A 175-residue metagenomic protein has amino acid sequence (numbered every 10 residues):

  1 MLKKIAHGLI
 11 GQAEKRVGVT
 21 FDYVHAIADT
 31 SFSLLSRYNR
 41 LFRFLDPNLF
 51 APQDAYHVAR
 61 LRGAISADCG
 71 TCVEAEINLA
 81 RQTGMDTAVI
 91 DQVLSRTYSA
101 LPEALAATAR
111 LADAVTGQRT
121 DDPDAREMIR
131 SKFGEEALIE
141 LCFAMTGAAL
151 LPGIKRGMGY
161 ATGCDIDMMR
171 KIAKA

Functional and structural regions predicted by a protein language model:
M1-Q53, R81, A173-A175: Mobile cap/lid helix-loop segments that border enzyme active or cofactor-binding sites and regulate substrate access
T20-A26, Q53-A67, I139-C142: Alpha-helical scaffold segments that form or flank carboxylate-/histidine-based iron centers
Y38, F42, V58-G63, V93-L94 (+2 more regions): Short alpha-helical scaffolding segments that buttress acidic/His motifs in well-ordered protein cores
A51-P52, G84-A88, D122, G134-E135: Helix N-cap / loop-to-helix initiation motif
Y56-T87: Conserved alpha-helical segments that form or flank metal/cofactor-binding pockets of metalloenzymes
L94-E103: Acidic/His metal-coordination segments adjacent to aromatic residues that form catalytic metal sites in metalloenzymes
A104-F143: Acidic/histidine-rich alpha-helical segments that form the ligand environment of transition-metal centers
T146, I154-A175: Acidic, carboxylate-rich catalytic segments that either coordinate divalent cations
